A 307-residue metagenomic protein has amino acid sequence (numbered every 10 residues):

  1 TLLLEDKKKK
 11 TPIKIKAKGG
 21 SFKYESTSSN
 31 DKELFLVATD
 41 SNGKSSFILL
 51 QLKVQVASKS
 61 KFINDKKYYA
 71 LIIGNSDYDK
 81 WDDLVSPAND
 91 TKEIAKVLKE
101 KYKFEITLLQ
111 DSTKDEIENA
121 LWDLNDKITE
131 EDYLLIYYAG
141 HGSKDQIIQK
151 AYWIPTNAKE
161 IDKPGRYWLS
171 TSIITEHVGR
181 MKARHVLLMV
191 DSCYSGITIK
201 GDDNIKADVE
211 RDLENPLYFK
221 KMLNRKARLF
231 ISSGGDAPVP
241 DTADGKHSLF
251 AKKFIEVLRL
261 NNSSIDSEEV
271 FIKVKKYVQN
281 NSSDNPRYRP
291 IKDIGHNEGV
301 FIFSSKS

Functional and structural regions predicted by a protein language model:
T1: Extracellular acidic loop/turn motifs
L4-S307: Cysteine endopeptidase catalytic domains of the caspase/legumain-like
